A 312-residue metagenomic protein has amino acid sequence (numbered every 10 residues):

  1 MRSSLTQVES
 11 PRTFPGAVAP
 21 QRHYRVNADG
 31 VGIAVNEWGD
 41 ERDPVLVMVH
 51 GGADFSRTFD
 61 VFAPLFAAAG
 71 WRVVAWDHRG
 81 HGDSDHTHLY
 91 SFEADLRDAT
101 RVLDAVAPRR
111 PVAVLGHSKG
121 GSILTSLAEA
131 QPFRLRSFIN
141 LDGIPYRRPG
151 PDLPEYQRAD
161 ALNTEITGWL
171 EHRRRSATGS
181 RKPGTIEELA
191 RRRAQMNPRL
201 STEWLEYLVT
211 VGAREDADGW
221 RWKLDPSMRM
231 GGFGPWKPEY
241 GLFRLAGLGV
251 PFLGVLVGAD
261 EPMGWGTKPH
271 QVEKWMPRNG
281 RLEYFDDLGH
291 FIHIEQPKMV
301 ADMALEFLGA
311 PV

Functional and structural regions predicted by a protein language model:
M1-L46, A68-W71, P108, P145 (+2 more regions): Alpha/beta-hydrolase fold catalytic core
V26, V31, A68, H78-L115 (+4 more regions): Active-site loop/oxyanion-hole signature of alpha/beta-hydrolase fold enzymes
N36-D85: Conserved HGGG/HGGXW glycine-rich cap/lid loop of the alpha/beta-hydrolase fold
I123-L127: Hydrolases whose catalytic domains are alpha/beta-hydrolase-1, hotdog thioesterase, or metallo-beta-lactamase-like
E129, R136-R181: Flexible "cap/lid" loop of the alpha/beta hydrolase fold
T178-M263: Alpha/beta-hydrolase
A246-L288: Conserved loop-alpha-helix segment in the C-terminal half of the alpha/beta-hydrolase fold that carries the catalytic
F285-P297, A301: Catalytic histidine-centered segment of alpha/beta-hydrolase-like enzymes
